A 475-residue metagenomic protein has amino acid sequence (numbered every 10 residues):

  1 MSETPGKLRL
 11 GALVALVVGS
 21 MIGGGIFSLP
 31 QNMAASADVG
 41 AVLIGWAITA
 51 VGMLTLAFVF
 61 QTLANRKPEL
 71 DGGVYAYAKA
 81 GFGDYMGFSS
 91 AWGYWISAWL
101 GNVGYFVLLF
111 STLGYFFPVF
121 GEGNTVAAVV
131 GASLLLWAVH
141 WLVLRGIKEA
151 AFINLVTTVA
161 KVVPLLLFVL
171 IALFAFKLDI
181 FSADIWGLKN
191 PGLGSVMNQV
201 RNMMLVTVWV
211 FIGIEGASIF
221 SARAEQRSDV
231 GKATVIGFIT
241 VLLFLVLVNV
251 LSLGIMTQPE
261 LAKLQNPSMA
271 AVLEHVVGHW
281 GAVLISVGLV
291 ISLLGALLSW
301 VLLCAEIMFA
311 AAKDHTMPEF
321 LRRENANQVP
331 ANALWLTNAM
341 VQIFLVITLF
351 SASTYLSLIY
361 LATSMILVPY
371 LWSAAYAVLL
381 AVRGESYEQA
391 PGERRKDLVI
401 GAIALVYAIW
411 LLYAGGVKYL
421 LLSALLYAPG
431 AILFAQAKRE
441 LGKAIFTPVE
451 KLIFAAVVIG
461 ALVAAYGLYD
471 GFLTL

Functional and structural regions predicted by a protein language model:
M1-Q31, A35-S36, G40-L43, M53-Q61 (+4 more regions): Membrane-interface "cap" regions at the ends of multi-pass membrane proteins
E3-G6, L43, F120-A127, V159-S286 (+1 more regions): Helix-loop-helix junctions that connect adjacent transmembrane segments in multi-pass membrane transporters
P5, R9-L10, V129-S133, E225-R227 (+5 more regions): Loop-to-transmembrane helix boundary motifs in multi-pass membrane proteins
A12, A47-I48, F116-K148, L165-V169 (+4 more regions): Transmembrane alpha-helical segments of multi-pass small-molecule transport proteins
A34-A35, G45, L54-L144, E149 (+3 more regions): Hydrophobic transmembrane alpha-helices that form the core helical bundles of multi-pass secondary transporters
Y75-Y77, G83, Y115-F120, N190 (+2 more regions): TM-loop-TM module centered on a large, flexible mid-protein loop between adjacent transmembrane helices in multi-pass
L113, A127-I180, T234-F238, T363-V368 (+2 more regions): Membrane-interface loop-to-helix entry segments
E324-N325, Y370-I459: C-terminal membrane-solvent junction of multi-pass transporters and transport-like membrane proteins
